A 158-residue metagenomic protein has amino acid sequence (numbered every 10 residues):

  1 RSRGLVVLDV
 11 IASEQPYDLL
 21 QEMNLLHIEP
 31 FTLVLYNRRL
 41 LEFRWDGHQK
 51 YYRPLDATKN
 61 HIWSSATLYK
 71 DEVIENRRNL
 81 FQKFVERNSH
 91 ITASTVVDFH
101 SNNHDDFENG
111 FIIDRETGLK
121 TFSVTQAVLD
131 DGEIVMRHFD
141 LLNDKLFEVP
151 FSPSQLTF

Functional and structural regions predicted by a protein language model:
R1-F158: N-terminal nucleophile
